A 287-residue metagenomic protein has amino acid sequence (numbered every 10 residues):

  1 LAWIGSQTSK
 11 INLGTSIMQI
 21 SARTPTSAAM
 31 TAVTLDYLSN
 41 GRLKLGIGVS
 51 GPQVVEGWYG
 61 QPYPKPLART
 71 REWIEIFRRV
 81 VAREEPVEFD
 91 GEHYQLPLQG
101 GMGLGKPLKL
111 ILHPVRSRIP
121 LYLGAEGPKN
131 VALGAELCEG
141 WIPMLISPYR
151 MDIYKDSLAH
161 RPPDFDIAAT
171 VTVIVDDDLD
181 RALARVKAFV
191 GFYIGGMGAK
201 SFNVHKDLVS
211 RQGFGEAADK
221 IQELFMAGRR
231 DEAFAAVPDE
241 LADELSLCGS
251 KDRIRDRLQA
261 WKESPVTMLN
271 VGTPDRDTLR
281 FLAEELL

Functional and structural regions predicted by a protein language model:
L1-L287: Active-site-adjacent structural elements that line small-molecule/cofactor binding pockets in enzymes
